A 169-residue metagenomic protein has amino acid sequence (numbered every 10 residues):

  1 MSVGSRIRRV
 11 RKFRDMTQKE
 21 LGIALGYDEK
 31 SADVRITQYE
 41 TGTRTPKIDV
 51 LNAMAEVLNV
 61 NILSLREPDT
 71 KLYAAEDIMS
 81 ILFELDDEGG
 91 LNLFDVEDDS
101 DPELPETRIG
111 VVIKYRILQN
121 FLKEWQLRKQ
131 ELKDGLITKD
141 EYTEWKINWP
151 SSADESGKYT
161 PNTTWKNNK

Functional and structural regions predicted by a protein language model:
M1-S2: A detector for short, charged/polar N-terminal pre-domain segments
S5-L25: Short basic helix-loop element that most often maps to the first helix and adjoining turn of HTH DNA-binding modules
G26-P46, E67-T70: Recognition helix of helix-turn-helix/homeodomain-like DNA-binding domains that insert into the DNA major groove
K47-L51: Long, hydrophobic alpha-helical segments
E56-I137, D154-S156, T160-N168: Charged, helix-prone or intrinsically disordered regulatory segments positioned adjacent to compact structured domains
K139-I147: Short, charged, amphipathic alpha-helical segments
